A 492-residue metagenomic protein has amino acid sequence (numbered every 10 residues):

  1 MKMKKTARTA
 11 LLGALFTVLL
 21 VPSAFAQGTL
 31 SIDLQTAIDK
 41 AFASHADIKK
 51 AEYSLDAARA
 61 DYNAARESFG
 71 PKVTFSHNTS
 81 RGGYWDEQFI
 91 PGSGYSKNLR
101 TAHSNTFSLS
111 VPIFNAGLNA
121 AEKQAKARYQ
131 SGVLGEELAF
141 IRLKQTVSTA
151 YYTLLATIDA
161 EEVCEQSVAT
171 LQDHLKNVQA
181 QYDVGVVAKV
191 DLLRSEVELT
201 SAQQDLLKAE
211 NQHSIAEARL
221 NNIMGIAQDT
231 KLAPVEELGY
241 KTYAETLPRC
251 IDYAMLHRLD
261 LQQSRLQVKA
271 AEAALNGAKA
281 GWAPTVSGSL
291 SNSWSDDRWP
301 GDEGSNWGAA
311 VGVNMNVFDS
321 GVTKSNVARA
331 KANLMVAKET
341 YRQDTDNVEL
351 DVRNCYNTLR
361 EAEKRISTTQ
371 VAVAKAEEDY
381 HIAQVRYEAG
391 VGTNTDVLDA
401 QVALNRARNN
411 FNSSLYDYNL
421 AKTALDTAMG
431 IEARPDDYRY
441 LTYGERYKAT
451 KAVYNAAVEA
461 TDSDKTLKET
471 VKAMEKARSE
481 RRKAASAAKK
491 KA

Functional and structural regions predicted by a protein language model:
M1-T9, I32, R142-Y253, C355-T358 (+6 more regions): Periplasmic alpha-helical coiled-coil/stalk elements that build and connect Gram-negative outer-membrane
K4, Q27, N412-A492: Acidic, low-complexity, intrinsically disordered peripheral segments
V21-A26: Sec/Tat signal peptide C-region and signal peptidase I cleavage site
D39-K49, D56-K72, T106-Q124, Q130 (+7 more regions): A glycine-/polar-enriched beta->alpha junction
K50-A65, A139, L143-C164, D173 (+5 more regions): Amphipathic alpha-helical coiled-coil segments
T79-G83, I113, N292-D296, M315-V317 (+1 more regions): Transmembrane beta-strands of outer-membrane beta-barrel pores
Y84-N98: Flexible, solvent-exposed loop segments that connect beta-strands
T101-N105, E303-W307: Residues that define the transmembrane beta-barrel architecture of outer-membrane proteins
